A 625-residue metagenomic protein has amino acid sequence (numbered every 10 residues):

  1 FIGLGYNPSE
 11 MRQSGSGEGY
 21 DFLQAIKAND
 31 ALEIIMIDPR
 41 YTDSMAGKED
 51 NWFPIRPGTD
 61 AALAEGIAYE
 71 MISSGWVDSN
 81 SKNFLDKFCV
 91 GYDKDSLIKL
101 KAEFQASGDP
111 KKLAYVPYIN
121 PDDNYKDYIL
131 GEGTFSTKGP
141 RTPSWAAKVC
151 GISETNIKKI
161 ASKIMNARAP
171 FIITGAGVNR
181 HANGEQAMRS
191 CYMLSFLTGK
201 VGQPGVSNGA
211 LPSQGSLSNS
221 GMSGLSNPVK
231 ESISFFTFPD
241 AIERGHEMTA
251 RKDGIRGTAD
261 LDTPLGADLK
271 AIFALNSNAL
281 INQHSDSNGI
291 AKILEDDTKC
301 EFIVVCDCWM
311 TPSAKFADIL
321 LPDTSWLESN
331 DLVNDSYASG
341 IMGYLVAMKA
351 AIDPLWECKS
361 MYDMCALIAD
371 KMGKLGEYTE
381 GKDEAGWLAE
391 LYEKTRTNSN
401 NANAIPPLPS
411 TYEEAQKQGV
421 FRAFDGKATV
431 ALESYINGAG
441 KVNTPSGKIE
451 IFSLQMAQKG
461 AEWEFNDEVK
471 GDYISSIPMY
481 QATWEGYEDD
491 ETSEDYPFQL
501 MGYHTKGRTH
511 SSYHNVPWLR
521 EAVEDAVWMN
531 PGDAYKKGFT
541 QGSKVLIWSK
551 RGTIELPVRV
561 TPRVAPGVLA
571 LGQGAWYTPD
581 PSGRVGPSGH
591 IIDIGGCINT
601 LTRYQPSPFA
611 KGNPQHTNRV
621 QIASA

Functional and structural regions predicted by a protein language model:
F1-I37, A62, K148, Y192-F316 (+3 more regions): Extended redox/cofactor-interaction regions of prokaryotic respiratory oxidoreductases
A28-N29, E33-I35, R40-A167: Long, well-ordered, tryptophan-enriched scaffold segments
T42-K48, S136-R141, R168-T174, L269-F273 (+1 more regions): Short acidic (Asp/Glu) and glycine-rich catalytic loops that position anionic groups and cofactors
F53-G58, Y115-Y118, E132, S136 (+10 more regions): Hydrophobic alpha-helical scaffolding
V77-N83, I157, F171-I172, K200-A210 (+9 more regions): Acidic/polar loop patches that form or flank catalytic/metal-binding clefts of enzymes that bind anionic ligands
K101-F104, D109, A114-A250: Active-site phosphate/pyrophosphate-binding segments
L327-P354, M364, A369-K371, F452 (+1 more regions): Glycine/threonine-rich phosphate-binding loop and adjacent beta-strand/alpha-helix elements that clamp
K349-A351, E357-E414, S511-Y513, P517-W528 (+1 more regions): Long, contiguous, secondary-structure-rich segments that constitute the structural scaffold of globular domains
